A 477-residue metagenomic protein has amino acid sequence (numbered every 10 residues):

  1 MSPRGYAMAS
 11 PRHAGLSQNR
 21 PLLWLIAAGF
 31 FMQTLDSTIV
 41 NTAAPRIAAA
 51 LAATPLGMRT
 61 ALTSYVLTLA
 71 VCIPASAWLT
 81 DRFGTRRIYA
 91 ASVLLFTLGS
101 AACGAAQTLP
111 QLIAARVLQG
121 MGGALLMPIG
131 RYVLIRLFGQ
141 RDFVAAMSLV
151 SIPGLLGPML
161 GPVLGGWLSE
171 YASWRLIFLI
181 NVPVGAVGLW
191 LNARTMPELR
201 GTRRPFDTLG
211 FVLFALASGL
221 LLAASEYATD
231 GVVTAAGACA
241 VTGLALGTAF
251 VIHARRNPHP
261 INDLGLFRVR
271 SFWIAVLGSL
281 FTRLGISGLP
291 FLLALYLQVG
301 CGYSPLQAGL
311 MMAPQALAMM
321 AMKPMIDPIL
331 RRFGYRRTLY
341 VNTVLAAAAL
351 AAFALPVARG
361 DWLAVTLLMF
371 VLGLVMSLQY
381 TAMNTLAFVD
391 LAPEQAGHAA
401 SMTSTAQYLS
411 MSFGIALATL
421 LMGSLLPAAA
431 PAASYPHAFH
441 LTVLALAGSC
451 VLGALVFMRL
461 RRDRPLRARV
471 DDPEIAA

Functional and structural regions predicted by a protein language model:
M1-Q18, L460-A477: Intrinsic disorder in cytosolic terminal tails and internal cytosolic loops of multi-pass membrane transporters
N19-L35, V40-A44, L51, P55-S64 (+5 more regions): 12-transmembrane solute porter fold
L67-V71, A101, L155, M159 (+4 more regions): Hydrophobic/small/kink-forming positions within alpha-helical transmembrane segments of polytopic membrane proteins
L69, L95-C103, Q119, V184-G188 (+3 more regions): MFS 12-TM fold signature
I73-L209: Helix-loop-helix hairpins in multi-pass membrane proteins, especially solute transporters
G104-Q111, A193-M196, S225-G231, V251-P258 (+2 more regions): Transmembrane helix-loop junctions and nearby membrane-interface residues
I152, L156-A172, A223, L409-A428: A gly/Pro-rich, aromatic-decorated transmembrane alpha-helix motif that marks the paired, flexible gating helices
E170-G278, Y303, M311, A447: Hydrophobic transmembrane-helix bundles of small-molecule transporters
